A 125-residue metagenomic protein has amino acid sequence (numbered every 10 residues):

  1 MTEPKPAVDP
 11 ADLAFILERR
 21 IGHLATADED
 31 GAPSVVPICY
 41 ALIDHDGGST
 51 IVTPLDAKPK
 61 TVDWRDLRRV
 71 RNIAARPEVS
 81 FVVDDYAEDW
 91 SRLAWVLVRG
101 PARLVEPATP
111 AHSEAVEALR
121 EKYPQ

Functional and structural regions predicted by a protein language model:
M1-A7, W64, S80, Y86-Q125: Charged, gly/pro-rich active-site loop segments
M1-H23: Extreme N-terminal tail/first-helix region
D12-L13, L67-V70, V116: Short amphipathic alpha-helical segments and helix-helix/interface helices
R20-R65, F81-D85: Short beta-strand segments
R76: Acidic-histidine catalytic/liganding microenvironments
